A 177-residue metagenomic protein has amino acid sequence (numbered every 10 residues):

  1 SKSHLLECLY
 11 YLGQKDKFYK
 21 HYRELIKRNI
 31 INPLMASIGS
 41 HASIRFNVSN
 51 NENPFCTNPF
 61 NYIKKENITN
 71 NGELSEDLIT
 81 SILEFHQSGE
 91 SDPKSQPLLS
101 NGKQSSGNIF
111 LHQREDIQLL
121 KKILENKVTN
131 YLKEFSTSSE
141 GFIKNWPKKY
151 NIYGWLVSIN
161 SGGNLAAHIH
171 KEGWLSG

Functional and structural regions predicted by a protein language model:
S1-F46: Alpha-helical protein-protein interaction scaffolds
L6, M35, L124, G154-L156: Generic structural hydrophobic/aromatic packing signal, biased to beta-strands
N51-I143: Non-heme Fe(II)/2-oxoglutarate
G141-V157: Flexible internal linker/loop segments at domain or repeat junctions
I143-W146, A166-A167, E172-W174: Basic, nucleic-acid-binding surfaces and adjacent catalytic neighborhoods in DNA/RNA-processing proteins
W155-K171: Conserved short histidine dyad/triad with adjacent acidic residue
